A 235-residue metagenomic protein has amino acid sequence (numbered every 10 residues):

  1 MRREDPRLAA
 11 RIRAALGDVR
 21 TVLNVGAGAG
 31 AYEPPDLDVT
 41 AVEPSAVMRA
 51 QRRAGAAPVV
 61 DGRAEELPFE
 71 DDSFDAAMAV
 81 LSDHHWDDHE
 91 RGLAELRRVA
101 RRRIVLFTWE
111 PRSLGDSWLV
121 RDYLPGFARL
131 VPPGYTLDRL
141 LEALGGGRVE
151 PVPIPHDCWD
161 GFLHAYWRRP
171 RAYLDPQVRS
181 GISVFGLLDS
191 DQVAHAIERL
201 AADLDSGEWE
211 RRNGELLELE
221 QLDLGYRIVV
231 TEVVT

Functional and structural regions predicted by a protein language model:
R2-R20: Conserved alpha-helix/loop element of class I SAM-dependent methyltransferases that forms part of the SAM/SAH-binding
V19, F74-D75, R101: Local beta-strand N-terminus motif with an aromatic residue
T21-L67, R91: Class I SAM-dependent methyltransferase SAM/SAH-binding core
E65-A76: A short acidic, Gly/Pro-enriched loop at the edge of an enzyme's catalytic core that lines a small-molecule cofactor
A76-E90, E110: A short SAM/SAH-binding and catalytic strip from SAM-dependent methyltransferases
E90-I104: A short glycine-rich, Lys/Arg-flanked "PGG" loop and its adjoining helix->strand segment in the class I
R103-L137, D157-H164: Conserved class I S-adenosyl-L-methionine
V149-T235: Conserved Class I S-adenosyl-L-methionine
